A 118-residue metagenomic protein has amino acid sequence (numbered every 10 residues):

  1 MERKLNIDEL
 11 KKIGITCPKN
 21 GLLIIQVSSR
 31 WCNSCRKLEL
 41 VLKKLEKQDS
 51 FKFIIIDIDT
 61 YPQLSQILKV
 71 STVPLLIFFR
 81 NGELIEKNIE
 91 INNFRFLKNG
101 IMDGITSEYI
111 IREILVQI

Functional and structural regions predicted by a protein language model:
M1-L22, D103, E108-I118: N-terminal leader/targeting and pre-domain segments
E2-I7, V27, L42-L64, V70-V73 (+1 more regions): Thiol-based oxidoreductase modules, predominantly thioredoxin-like and allied folds used for disulfide exchange
R3, K11-Q48: Local sequence-structure signature of Cys/Sec-based thiol-disulfide redox active-site neighborhoods
C32, I58-D59, I105: Short, surface-exposed acidic/glycine-rich loop or hinge patches that mediate macromolecular interfaces
N33-S34, P62-L64, I85: Eukaryotic short linear interaction motifs
R36-L40, I67-S71, G100-I101, E108: Chalcogenol-based redox active-site neighborhoods
F78-I118: Non-catalytic, surface beta->alpha helical segment in thiol-disulfide oxidoreductase systems
